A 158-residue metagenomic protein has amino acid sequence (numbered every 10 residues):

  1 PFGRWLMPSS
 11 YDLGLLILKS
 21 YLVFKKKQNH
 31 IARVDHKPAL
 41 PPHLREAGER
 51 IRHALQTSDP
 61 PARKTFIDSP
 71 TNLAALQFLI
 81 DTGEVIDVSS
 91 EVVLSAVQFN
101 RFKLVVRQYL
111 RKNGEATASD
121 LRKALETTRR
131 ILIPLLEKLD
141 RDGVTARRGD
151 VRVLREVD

Functional and structural regions predicted by a protein language model:
P1-D158: C-terminal non-catalytic scaffold/interaction domains in large multidomain proteins
